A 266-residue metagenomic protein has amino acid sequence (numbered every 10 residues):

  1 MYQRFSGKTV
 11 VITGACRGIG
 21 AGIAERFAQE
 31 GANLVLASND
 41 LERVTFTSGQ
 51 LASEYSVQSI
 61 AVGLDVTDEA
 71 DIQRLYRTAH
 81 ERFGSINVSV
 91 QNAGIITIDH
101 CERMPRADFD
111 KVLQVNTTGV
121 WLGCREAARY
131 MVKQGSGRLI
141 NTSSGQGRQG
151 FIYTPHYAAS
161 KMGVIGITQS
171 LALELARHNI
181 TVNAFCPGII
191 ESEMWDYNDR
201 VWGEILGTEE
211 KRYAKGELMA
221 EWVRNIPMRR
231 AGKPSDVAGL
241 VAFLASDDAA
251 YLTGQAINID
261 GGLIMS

Functional and structural regions predicted by a protein language model:
T9, C16-G18: Conserved glycine-rich cofactor-binding loop
I72, H100-C101, P105-L113, L218 (+1 more regions): Substrate-binding pocket helix/loop in short-chain dehydrogenase/reductase
C124, S160, T168: Active-site helix of classical SDR
R129, L173-E174, A250: Alpha-helical segment proximal to the catalytic Tyr-Lys
S144: Residue(s) in the substrate-gating loop at a strand-loop-helix junction that position the organic substrate next
Q149, V241-A242, T253-S266: Short C-terminal tail/terminal secondary-structure segment of NAD(P)H-dependent dehydrogenase/reductase domains
A176, T181, L252-G254: Short, small/polar-rich loop/turn modules that mediate ligand/substrate recognition or access, typified
